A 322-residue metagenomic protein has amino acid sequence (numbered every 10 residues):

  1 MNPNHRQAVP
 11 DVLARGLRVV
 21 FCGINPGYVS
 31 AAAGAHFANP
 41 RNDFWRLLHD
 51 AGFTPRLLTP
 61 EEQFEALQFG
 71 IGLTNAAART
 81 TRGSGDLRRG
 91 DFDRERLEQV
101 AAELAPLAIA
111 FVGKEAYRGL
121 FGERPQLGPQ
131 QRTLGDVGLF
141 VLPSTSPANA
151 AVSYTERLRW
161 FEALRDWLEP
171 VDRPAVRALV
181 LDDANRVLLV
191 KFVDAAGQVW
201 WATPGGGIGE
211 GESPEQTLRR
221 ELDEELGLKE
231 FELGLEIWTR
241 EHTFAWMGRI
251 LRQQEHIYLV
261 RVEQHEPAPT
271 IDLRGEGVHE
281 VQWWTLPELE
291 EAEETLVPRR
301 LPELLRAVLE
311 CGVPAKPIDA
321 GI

Functional and structural regions predicted by a protein language model:
M1-D11, R15-R18, P40, L47 (+2 more regions): C-terminal capping/extension of enzyme domains
L13, R18-I24, V180: Short, hydrophobic/glycine-enriched beta-strand segments
I24, F111-A116, F192-V193, G321-I322: Short, well-ordered beta-to-alpha junction loops that form the rim of enzyme active sites and present histidine/acidic
S30-G90: Short, surface-exposed acidic-centric catalytic microdomains
Q68-E123: Internal catalytic-core helix/loop-beta-alpha segment that presents or stabilizes conserved functional determinants
Q131, I208-L235, R240-L296: Unchanged
W160, D166-L168, A196-W200, E266-I322: Nudix hydrolase/Nudix homology domain
E169-V187, E210, G234: Conserved N-terminal beta-strand and adjoining loop/helix that marks the start of the Nudix/MutT-like hydrolase domain
